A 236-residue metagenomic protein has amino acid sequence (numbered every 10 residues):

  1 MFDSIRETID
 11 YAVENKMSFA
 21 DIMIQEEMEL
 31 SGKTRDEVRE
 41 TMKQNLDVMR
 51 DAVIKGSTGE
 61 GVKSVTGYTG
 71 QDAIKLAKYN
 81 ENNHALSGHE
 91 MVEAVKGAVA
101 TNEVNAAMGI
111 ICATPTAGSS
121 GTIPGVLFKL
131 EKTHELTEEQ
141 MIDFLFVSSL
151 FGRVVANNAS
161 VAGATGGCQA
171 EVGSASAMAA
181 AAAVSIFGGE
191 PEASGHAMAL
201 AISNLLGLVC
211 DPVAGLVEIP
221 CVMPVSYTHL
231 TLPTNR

Functional and structural regions predicted by a protein language model:
M1-G109: Generic N-terminal targeting/processing segments that precede catalytic cores or assembly contacts
M91-A106, K129-N158: Helix-rich "cap/lid" substructures immediately adjacent to catalytic or cofactor-binding pockets
E103-F128, G167-S176: Glycine/serine-rich anion-binding loops at beta->alpha junctions that coordinate negatively charged ligand groups
C112, T137, M141, T165-V172 (+1 more regions): Alpha-helix N-cap/helix-initiation motif
P124-E135, A180-G188: Alpha-helical support elements that line or immediately flank enzyme active sites and cofactor-binding pockets
T137-L150, P191-N204, V213, V217-P220: Beta-strand segments within the central parallel beta-sheet cores of soluble alpha/beta enzyme folds
S149-M178, A182, L206-Y227: A structural-propensity feature for long, helix-poor, extended segments
T228-T234: Conserved small/polar residues in nucleotide/adenosyl-binding loops
